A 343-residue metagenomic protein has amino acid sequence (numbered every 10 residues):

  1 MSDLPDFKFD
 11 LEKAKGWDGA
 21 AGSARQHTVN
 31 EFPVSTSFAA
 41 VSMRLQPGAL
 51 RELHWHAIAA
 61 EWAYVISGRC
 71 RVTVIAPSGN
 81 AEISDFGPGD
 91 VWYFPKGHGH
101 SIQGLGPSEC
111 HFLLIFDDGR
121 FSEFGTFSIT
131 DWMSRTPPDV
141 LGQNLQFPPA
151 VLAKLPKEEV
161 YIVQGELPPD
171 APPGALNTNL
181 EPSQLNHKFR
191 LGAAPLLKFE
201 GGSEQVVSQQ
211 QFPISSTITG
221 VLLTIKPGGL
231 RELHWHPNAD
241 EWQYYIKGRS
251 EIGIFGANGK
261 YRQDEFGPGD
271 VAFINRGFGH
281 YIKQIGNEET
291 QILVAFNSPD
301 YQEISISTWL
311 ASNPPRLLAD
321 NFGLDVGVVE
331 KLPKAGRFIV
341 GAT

Functional and structural regions predicted by a protein language model:
M1-S42, E52, V140-K226, E232 (+2 more regions): A short, N-terminal "cap"/entry segment at the start of jelly-roll beta-barrel domains of the cupin/DSBH fold
V29, E52-H56, I83-S84, Q103-G104 (+4 more regions): Short histidine-centered beta-strand/loop micro-motifs that create catalytic or ligand/metal-coordination sites
S42-R44, H54-W55, A63-I66, I102-Q103 (+2 more regions): Beta-strand cores of secreted/periplasmic/IMS beta-sandwich domains, seen most often in copper-related folds
A49, H56-S78, P227-L230, H236-N258: Glycine- and acidic-residue-biased ligand/ion/polar-headgroup-sensing regions
L50-E52, R71, D90-W92, K96-S101 (+4 more regions): Histidine-centered metal-chelating micro-motifs
W62, A76-G97, I225, W242 (+2 more regions): Short acidic-glycine-tyrosine-enriched beta hairpin
G87-P88, K96-E123, D240, G267-P268 (+1 more regions): Ligand-binding loop in jelly-roll beta-barrel domains
H111-L155, E288-L332: A contiguous, mid-protein "functional segment" used to position or interact with cofactors/ions or partner subunits
